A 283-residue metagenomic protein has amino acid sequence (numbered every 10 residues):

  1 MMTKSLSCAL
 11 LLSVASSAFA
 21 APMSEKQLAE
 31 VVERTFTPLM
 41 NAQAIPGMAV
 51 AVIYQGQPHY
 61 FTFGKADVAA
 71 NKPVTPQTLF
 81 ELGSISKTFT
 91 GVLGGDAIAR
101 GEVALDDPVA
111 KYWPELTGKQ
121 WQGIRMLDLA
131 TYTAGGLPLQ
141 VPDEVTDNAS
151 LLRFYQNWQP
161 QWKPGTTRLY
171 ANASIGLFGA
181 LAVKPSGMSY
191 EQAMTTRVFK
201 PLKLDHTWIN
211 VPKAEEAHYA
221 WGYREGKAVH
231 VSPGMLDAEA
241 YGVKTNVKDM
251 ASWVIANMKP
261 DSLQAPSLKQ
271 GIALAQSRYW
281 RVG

Functional and structural regions predicted by a protein language model:
M1-S7: Bacterial N-terminal signal peptides that target proteins for export
S7-S17: Bacterial N-terminal signal peptides
A18-P22: Boundary at the C-terminal end of the N-terminal hydrophobic targeting segment
M23-F80, A99-D107, A149-W158: Short, conserved catalytic-motif segment at the N-terminal edge
Y60-F63, D67-V68, K119-G283: Short, surface-exposed loop or secondary-structure junction motifs that flank catalytic or metal-binding residues
F80-G83, R168: Catalytic tyrosine of NAD(P)H-dependent dehydrogenase/reductases that use a Tyr as the general acid/base
A104-K119, P201-L202: Short, glycine/proline-biased beta-turn/loop segments that scaffold the active-site neighborhood
